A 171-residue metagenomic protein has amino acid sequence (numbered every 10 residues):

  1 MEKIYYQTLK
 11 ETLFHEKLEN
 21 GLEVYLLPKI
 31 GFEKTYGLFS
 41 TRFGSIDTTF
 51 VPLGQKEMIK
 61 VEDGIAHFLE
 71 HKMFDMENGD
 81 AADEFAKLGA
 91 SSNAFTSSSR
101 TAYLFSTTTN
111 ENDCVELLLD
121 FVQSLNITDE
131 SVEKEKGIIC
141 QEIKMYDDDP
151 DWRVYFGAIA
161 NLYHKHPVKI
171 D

Functional and structural regions predicted by a protein language model:
E2-H15, I159-D171: Histidine-acidic residue clusters that define the catalytic metal-binding segment of zinc metallopeptidase domains
E11, F32-K34, S98-R100: Extracytoplasmic
L18: Acidic surface patches and DE-rich sequence motifs
L27-K29, F95: Short beta-strand micro-motifs enriched in acidic
L38-N110: M16/MPP (pitrilysin/insulinase) zinc-metallopeptidase core fold and M16-derived inactive scaffolds
E77-D171: Acidic/histidine-enriched segments that form metal/cofactor-coordinating and catalytic pocket/exosite environments
